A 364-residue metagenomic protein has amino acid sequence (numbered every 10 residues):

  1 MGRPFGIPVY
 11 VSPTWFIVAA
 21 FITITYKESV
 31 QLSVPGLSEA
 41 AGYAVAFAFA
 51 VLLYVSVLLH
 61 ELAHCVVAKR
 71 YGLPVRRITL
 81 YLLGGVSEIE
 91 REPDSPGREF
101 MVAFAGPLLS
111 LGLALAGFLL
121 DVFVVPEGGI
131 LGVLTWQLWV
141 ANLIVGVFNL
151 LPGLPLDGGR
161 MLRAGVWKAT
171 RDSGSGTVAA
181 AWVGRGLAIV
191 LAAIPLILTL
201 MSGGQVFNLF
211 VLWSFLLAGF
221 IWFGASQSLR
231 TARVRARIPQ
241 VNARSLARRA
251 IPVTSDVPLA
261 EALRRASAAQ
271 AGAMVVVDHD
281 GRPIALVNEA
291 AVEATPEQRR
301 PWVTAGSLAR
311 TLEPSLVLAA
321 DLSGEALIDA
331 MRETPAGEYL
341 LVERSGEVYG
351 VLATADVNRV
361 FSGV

Functional and structural regions predicted by a protein language model:
M1-F47, E88, E92, E325 (+4 more regions): N-terminal signal-anchor transmembrane helix
M1-T23, G42-F100, W136-A141, V145-G165: Small-residue-rich helix-interface/hinge motifs
R3, I7, D121-T135, G165-V183: Membrane interface segments of multi-pass transport proteins and intramembrane proteases
P8-F16, V102-L113, T177-V190: Select subsegments of transmembrane alpha-helices in polytopic membrane proteins, especially boundary-proximal
V30-E39, V125-G129, S202-G204: Membrane-interface helix termini and inter-helical loops of multi-pass transporters
A48, A105-G153: Membrane-anchoring/interfacial helices and their immediately flanking loops in integral membrane proteins
W139-R230: Alpha-helical transmembrane segments and adjacent TM-loop junctions that form the membrane-embedded core of multi-pass
Q227-I251, P258, L263-S267, P283-V364: Tandem CBS (Bateman) regulatory domains
